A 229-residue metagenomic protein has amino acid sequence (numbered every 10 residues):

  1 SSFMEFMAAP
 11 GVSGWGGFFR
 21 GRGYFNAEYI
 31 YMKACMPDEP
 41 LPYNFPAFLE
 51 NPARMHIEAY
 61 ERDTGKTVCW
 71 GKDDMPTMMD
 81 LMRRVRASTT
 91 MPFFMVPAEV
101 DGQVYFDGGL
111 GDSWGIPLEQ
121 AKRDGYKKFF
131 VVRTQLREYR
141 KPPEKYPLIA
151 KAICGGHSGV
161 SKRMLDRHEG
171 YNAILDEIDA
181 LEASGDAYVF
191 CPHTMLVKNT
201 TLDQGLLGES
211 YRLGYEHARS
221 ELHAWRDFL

Functional and structural regions predicted by a protein language model:
S1-L229: Patatin-like phospholipase
